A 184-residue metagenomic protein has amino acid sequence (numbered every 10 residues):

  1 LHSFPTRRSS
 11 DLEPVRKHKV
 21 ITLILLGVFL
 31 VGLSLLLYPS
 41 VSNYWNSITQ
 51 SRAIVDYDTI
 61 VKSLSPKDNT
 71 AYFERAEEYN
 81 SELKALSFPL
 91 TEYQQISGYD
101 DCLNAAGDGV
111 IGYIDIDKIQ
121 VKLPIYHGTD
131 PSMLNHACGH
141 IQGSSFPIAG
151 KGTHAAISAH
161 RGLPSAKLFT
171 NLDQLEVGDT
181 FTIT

Functional and structural regions predicted by a protein language model:
H2-S9: Short, small-residue-biased leader/transition segments that mark boundaries at the very start of proteins
L12: Surface-exposed, charge/polar-rich loops and edge strands
K17-T184: Solvent-exposed, non-transmembrane regions of membrane-associated and secreted proteins
